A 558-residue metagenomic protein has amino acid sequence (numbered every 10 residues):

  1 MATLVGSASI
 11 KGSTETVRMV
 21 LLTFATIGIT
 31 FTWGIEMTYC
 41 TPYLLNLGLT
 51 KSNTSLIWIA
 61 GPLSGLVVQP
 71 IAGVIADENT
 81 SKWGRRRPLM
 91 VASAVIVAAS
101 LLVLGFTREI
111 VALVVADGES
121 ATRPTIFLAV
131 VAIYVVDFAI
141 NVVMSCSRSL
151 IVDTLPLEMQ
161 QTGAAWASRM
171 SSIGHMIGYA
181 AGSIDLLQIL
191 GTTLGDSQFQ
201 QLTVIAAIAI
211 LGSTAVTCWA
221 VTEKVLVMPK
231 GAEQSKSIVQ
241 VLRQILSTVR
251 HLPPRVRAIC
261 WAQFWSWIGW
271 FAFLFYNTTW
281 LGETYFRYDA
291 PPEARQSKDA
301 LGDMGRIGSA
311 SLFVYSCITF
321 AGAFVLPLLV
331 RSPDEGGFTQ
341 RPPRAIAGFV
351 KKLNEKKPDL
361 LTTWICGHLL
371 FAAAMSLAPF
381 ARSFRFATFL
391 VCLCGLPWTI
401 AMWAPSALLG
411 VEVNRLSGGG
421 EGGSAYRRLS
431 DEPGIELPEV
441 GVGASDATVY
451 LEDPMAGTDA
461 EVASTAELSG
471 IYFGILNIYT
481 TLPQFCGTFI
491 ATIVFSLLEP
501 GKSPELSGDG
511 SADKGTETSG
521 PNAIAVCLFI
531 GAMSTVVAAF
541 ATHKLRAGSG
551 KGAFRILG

Functional and structural regions predicted by a protein language model:
M1-S13, A116-T122, I126-V130, I140-R148 (+4 more regions): Intracellular loop-helix junctions on the cytosolic face of multi-pass helical membrane proteins
A2-S64, A258-A294: Helix-loop boundary and gating motifs at the non-cytosolic
V20-L21, T50-A60, A165, S197-Q201 (+6 more regions): Loop-to-transmembrane helix entry
I27, S93-C146, A374, R385-L408: Hydrophobic core of transmembrane alpha-helices in multi-pass small-molecule transporters, especially MFS/SLC-type
T54-N79, A92-F106, S172-A180, A310-L328 (+1 more regions): Central cavity-lining transmembrane alpha-helices of secondary-active solute carriers, predominantly the Major
G73-E78, G105, V111, G174-S197 (+3 more regions): Transmembrane alpha-helix termini and helix-breaking/packing motifs in multi-pass membrane transporters
E78-A99, I110-L113, L328-H368, G420-E421 (+1 more regions): Cytoplasmic membrane-interface "Motif A"-like loop-to-helix N-cap segments of 12-TM Major Facilitator Superfamily
W83-M90, W166, L186-I208, A300-R306 (+3 more regions): A membrane-interface helix-boundary motif in multi-pass transporters
